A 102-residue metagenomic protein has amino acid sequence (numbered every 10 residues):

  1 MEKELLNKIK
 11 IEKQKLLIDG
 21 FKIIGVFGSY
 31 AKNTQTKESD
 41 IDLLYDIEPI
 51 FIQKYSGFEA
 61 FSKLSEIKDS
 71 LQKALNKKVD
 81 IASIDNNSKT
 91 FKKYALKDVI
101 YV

Functional and structural regions predicted by a protein language model:
M1-I23, A31-K37, I50-V102: Catalytic core of pol beta-like nucleotidyltransferases
S39-I41: Change "...and in nucleic-acid phosphodiester-cleaving endonucleases..." to "...and in nucleic-acid processing enzymes
L44-D46: Short hydrophobic/aromatic beta-strand micro-patches that form the beta-sheet surface supporting nucleotide- or nucleic
